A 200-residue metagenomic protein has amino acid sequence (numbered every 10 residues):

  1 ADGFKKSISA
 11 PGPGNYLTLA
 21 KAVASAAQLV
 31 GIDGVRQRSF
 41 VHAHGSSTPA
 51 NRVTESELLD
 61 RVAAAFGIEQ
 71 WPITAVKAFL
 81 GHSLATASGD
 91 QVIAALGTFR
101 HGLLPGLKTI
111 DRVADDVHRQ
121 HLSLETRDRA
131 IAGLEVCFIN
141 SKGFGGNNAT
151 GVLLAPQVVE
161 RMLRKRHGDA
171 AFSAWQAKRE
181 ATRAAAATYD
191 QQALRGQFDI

Functional and structural regions predicted by a protein language model:
A1-I200: Conserved "HGTGT" condensation-loop signature of ketosynthase/thiolase-family condensing enzymes that catalyze
